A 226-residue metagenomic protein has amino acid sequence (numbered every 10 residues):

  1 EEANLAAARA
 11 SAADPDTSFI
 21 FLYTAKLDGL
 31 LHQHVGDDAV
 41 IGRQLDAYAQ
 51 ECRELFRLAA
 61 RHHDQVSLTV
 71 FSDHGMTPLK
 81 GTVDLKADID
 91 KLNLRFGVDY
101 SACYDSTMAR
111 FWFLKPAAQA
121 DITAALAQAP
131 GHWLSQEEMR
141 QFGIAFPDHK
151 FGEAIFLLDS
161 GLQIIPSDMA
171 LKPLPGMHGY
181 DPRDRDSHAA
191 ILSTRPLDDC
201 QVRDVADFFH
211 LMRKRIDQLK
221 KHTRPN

Functional and structural regions predicted by a protein language model:
A6-I20, L27-L68, R213-R215: A long, amphipathic alpha-helix that forms part of the scaffold/cap immediately adjacent to metal-dependent active
F19-Y23, T69, I155, L192: Structural motif
G29-H32, T77-K80, L85, I164-P166 (+1 more regions): Short catalytic/ligand-binding loop motif for oxyanion handling, primarily in non-cytosolic enzymes, centered on
H32-H34, H74, P175-D181: Histidine-centered active-site/metal-ligand motif
V35-A39, V83-A87, L171: Short secondary-structure boundary/capping segments
Q65-V66, H74-L114: Acidic/histidine-rich catalytic neighborhood
S72-G75, S160: Active-site metal-binding loops of divalent metal-dependent hydrolases
V98-L219, T223: Active-site neighborhoods of enzymes that stabilize oxyanions during catalysis
